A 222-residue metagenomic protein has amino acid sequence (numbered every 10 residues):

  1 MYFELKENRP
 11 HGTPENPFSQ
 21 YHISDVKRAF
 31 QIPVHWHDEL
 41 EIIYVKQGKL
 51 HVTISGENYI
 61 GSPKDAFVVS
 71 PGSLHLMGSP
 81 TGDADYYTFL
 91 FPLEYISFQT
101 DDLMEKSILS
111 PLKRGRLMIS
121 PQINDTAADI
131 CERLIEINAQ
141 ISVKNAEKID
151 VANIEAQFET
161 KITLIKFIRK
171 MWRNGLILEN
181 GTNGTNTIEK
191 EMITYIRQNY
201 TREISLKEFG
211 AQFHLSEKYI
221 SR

Functional and structural regions predicted by a protein language model:
M1-I23, L74-I149, R169: A hydrophobic/aromatic-rich effector-binding and dimerization subdomain of bacterial HTH-type transcriptional regulators
Q20-H37: Conserved short histidine dyad/triad with adjacent acidic residue
H35-V52, V68: Short, conserved beta-strand element in jelly-roll/cupin
K49-H51, N58, L74, D83: Structural motif
G56-P71: Short acidic-glycine-tyrosine-enriched beta hairpin
T126, R133, T163, G184-M192: N-terminal positioning helix adjacent to the helix-turn-helix/winged-helix DNA-binding module
V143-K166, N183: All-alpha amphipathic helical-bundle segments outside canonical DNA-binding/catalytic cores that form hydrophobic
M171-L176, T194-R222: Basic/polar phosphate-binding segments, predominantly the helix-turn-helix DNA-binding elements of transcriptional
